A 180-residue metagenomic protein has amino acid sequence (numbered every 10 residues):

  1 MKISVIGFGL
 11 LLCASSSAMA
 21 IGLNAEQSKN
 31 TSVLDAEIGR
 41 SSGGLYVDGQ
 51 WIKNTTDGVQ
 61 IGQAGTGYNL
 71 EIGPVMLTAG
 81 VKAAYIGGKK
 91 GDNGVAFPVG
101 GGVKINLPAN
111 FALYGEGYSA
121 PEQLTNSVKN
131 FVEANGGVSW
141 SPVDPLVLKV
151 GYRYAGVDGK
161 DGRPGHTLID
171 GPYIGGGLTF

Functional and structural regions predicted by a protein language model:
M1-G22: Cleavable N-terminal export/targeting peptides
A18-Y68, G175: Short glycine/proline- and aromatic-enriched beta-strand/turn motifs that initiate or cap beta-hairpins
L23-K29, V47-K53, A79-Y85, G101 (+2 more regions): Transmembrane beta-barrel strands of outer-membrane/channel proteins
N30-L34, S41-G43, G58-A64, V75 (+3 more regions): Residues that define the transmembrane beta-barrel architecture of outer-membrane proteins
I38-R40, Y68-L70, V103-I105, W140 (+1 more regions): Residue-level signature of outer-membrane beta-barrel architecture
S42-V47, I72-A79, A109-G115, W140 (+1 more regions): Repeated loop/turn-to-beta-strand initiation elements of outer-membrane beta-barrel proteins
K53-D57, I72, Y85-G91, P121-T125 (+1 more regions): Gram-negative outer-membrane beta-barrel proteins
V138-P142, T167-F180: Outer-membrane beta-barrel "beta-signal"
